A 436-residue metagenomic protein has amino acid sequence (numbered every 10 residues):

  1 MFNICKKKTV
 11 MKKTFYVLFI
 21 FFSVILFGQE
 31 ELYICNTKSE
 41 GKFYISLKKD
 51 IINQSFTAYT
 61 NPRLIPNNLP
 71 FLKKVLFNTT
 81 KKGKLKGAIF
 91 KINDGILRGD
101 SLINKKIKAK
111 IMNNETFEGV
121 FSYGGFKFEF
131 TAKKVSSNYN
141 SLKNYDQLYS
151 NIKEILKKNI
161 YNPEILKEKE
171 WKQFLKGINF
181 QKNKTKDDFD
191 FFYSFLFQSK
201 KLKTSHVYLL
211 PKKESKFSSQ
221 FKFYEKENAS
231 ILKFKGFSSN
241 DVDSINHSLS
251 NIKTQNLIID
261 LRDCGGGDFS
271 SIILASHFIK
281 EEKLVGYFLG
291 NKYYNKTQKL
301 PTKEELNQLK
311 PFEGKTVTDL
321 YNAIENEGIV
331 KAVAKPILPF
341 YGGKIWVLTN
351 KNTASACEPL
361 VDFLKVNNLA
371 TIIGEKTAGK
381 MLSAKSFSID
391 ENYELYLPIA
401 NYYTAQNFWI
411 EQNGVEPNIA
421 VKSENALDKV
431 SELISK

Functional and structural regions predicted by a protein language model:
F2-T14: Positively charged n-region of N-terminal signal peptides that target proteins for export
C5, G28-L32, N138-L142: Sec-dependent signal peptide cleavage junction
T14-V24: Sec-dependent N-terminal signal peptides
Q29-I107: Central antiparallel beta-sheet cores of small beta-barrel/beta-sandwich binding domains
I51-G83, K169-Y193, K292, T297-E304 (+1 more regions): N-terminal short leaders/motifs
N78-A88, D100-N104, I111-M112, T116-N159 (+4 more regions): C-terminal "post-core" interaction segments
N162-E227: Extended, small/polar residue-biased N-terminal targeting/export presequences and adjacent propeptide/linker tracts
N162-K169, V207-P211, L261-R262, V285-N291 (+1 more regions): Surface-exposed patches in mature extracellular/periplasmic domains of secreted proteins
